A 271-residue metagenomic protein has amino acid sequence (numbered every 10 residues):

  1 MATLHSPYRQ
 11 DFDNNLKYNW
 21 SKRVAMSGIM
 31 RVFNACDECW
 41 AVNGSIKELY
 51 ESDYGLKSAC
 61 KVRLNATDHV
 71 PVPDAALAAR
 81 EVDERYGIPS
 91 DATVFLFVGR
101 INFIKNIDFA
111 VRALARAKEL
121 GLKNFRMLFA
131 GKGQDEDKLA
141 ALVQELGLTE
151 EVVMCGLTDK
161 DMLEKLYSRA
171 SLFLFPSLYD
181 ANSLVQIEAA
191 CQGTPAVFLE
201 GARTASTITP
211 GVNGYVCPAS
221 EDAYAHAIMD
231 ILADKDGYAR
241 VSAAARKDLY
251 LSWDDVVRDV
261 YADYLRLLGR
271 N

Functional and structural regions predicted by a protein language model:
K22-C39: Membrane-proximal helix-turn-helix segments that form the acceptor-binding/catalytic region of lipid-linked
W40, I88-K105, V111-L114: Conserved donor-binding/catalytic core segment of Leloir-type glycosyltransferases
S45, A66: Carbohydrate-associated surface elements
L157-T158, K165-A170: Short alpha-helical donor nucleotide-sugar binding micro-motif in glycosyltransferases
L178: Aromatic "clamp/platform" in nucleotide-sugar-dependent glycosyltransferases that forms part of the donor/acceptor
P195-L199: Short hydrophobic beta-strand element within catalytic cores of glycosyltransferases and related nucleotide-activated
P210-G211, Y215-E221, D230-K235: Conserved acidic donor-binding segment of nucleotide-sugar-dependent glycosyltransferases
G237-L251: A short, well-ordered alpha-helix in the C-terminal region of glycosyltransferases
